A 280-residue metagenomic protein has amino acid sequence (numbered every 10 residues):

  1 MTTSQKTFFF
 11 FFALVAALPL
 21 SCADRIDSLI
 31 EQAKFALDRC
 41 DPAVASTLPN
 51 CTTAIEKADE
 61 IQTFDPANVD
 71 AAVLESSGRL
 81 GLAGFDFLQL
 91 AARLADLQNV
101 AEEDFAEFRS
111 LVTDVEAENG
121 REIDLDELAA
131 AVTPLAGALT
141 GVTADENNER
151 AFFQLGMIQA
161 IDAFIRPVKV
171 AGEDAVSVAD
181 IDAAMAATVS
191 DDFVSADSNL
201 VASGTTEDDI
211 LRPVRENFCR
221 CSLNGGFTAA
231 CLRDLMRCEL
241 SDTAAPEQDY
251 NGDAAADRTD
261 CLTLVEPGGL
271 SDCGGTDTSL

Functional and structural regions predicted by a protein language model:
M1-F9: Bacterial N-terminal signal peptides that target proteins for export
F8-A16: Sec-dependent N-terminal signal peptides
L18-S21: C-terminal motif of bacterial Sec signal peptides marking the signal peptidase cleavage site
D27-E56, L80-D145, F164-L280: Short coil/linker segments at helix-helix boundaries
I30, V73-E75, L80, F153-L155 (+1 more regions): TPR/TPR-like alpha-solenoid signature
A58-Q89: Short, charge-rich amphipathic alpha-helical segments embedded in non-transmembrane helical bundles/solenoids
E146-Q154: N-terminal beta-alpha "docking/capping" segments at the starts of catalytic domains in thioester/acy l-group-handling
